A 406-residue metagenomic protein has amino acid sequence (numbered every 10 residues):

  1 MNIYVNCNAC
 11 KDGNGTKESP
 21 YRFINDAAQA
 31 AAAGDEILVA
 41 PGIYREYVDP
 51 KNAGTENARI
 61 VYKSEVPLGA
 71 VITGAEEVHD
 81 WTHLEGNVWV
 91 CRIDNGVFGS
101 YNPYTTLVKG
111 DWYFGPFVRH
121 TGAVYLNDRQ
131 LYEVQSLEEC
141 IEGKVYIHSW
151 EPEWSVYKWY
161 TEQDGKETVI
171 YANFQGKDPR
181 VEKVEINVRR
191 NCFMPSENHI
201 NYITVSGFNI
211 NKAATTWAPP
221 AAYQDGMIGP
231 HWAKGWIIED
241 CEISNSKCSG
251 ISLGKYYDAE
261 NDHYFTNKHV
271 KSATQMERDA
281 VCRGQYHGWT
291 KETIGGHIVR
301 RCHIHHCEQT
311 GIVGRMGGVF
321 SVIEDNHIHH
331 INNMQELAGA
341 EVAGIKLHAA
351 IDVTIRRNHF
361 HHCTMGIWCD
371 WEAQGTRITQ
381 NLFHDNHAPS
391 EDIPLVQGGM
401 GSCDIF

Functional and structural regions predicted by a protein language model:
Y4-W232, I237-T290: Extracellular polysaccharide-degrading/modifying enzymes targeting complex plant/algal/animal polysaccharides
A31, E36, I367-Q374: Extended hydrophobic secondary-structure segments
P41-G42, G314-G317: Short, well-ordered beta-to-alpha junction loops that form the rim of enzyme active sites and present histidine/acidic
C192, Q224-P230, C282-K291, E308-Q309 (+3 more regions): The substrate-binding groove and active-site-proximal loops of carbohydrate-active enzymes, especially glycoside
N201-A214, K234-C248, E260-A280, K291-T310 (+5 more regions): Right-handed parallel beta-helix
